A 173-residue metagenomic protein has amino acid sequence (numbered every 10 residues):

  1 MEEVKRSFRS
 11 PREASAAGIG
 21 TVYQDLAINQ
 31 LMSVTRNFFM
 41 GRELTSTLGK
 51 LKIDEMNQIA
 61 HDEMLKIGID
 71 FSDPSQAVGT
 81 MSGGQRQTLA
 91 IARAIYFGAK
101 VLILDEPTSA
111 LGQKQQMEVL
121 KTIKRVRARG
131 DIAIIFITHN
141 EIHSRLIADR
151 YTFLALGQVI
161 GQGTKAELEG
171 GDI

Functional and structural regions predicted by a protein language model:
M1-I173: Glycine-rich phosphate-binding loops of nucleotide-dependent enzymes
